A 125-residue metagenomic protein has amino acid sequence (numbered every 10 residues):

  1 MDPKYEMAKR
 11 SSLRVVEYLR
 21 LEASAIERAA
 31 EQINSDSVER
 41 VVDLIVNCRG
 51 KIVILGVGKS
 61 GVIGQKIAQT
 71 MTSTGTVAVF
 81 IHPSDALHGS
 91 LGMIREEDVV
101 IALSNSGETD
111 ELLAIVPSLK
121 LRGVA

Functional and structural regions predicted by a protein language model:
M1-K4, A8-C48: An N-terminal, well-structured beta->alpha segment
V46, K51-V57, G61-A125: Glycine-rich phosphate-binding loops that contact phosphosugars or nucleotide phosphates
